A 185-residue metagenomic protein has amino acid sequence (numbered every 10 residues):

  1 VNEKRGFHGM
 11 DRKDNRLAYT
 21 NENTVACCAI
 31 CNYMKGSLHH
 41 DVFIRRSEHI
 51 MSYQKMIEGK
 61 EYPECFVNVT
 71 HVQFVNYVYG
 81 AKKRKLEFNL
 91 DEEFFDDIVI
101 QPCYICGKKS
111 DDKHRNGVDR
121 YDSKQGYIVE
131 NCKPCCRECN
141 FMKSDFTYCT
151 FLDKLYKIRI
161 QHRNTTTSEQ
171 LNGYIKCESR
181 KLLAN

Functional and structural regions predicted by a protein language model:
V1-A26, P102-P134, K143: Histidine-centered nuclease catalytic patch
V1-E3, E93, L183-A184: Proteins with a high burden of low-complexity, intrinsically disordered sequence enriched in S/T/G/P/A and R, requiring
T20, I30, M34-Y104, S110 (+2 more regions): Contiguous alpha-helical segments
S168-A184: Long C-terminal interaction/binding lobes of large macromolecular proteins
